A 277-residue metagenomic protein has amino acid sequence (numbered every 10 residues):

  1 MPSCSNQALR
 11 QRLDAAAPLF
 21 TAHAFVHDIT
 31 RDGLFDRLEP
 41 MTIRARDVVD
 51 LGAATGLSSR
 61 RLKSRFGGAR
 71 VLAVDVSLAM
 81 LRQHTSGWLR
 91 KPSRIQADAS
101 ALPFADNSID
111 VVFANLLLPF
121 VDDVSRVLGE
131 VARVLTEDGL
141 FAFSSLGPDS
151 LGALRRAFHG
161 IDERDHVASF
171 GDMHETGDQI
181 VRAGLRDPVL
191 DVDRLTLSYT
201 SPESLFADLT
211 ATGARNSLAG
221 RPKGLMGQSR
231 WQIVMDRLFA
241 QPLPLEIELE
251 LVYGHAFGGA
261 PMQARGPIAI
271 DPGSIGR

Functional and structural regions predicted by a protein language model:
M1-L19, D28-R31: N-terminal, positively charged/glycine-rich alpha-helical extensions of SAM-dependent methyltransferases
F25-R46, R60-R61: Conserved alpha-helix/loop element of class I SAM-dependent methyltransferases that forms part of the SAM/SAH-binding
D47-L102: Class I SAM-dependent methyltransferase SAM/SAH-binding core
S100-V111: A short acidic, Gly/Pro-enriched loop at the edge of an enzyme's catalytic core that lines a small-molecule cofactor
D110-D123: A short SAM/SAH-binding and catalytic strip from SAM-dependent methyltransferases
S125-E137: A short glycine-rich, Lys/Arg-flanked "PGG" loop and its adjoining helix->strand segment in the class I
L140-S204, T212-L225: Conserved catalytic/acceptor-binding region of the Class I
F206-R277: C-terminal lobe and adjacent flexible extensions of AdoMet/dcAdoMet transferase-like proteins
